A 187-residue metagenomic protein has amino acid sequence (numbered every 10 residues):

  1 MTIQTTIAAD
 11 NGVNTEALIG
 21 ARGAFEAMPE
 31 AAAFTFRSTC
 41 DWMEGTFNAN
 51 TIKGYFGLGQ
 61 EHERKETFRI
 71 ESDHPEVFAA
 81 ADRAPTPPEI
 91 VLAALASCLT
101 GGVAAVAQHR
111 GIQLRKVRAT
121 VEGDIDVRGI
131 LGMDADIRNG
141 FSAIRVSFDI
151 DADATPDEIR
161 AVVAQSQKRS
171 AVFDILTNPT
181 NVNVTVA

Functional and structural regions predicted by a protein language model:
M1-A93, V103-A187: Extended beta-strand/beta-hairpin segments
L95-L99: Alpha-helical metal-binding/catalytic segments enriched in His/Glu/Asp
